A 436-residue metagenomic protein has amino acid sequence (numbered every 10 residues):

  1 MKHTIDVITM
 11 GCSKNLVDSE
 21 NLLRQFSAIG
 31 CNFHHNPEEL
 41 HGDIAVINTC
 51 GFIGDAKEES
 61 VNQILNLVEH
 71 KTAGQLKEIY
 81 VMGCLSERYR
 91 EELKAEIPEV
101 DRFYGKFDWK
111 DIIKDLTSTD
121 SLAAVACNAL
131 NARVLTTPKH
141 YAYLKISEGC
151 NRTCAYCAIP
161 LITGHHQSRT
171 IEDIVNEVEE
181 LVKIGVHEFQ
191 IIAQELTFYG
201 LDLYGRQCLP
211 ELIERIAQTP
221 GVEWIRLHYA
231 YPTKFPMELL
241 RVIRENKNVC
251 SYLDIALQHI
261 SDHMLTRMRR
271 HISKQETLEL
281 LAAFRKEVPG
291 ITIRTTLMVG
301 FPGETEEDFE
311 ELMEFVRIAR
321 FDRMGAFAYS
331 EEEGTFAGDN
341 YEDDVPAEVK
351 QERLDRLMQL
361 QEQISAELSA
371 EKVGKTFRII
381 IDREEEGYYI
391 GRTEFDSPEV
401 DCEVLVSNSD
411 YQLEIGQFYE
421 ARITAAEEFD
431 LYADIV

Functional and structural regions predicted by a protein language model:
M1-Y199, E238, L253, Q275-K286 (+5 more regions): Proteins enriched for Cys/Gly/acidic motifs involved in redox and nucleic-acid/cofactor modification
I8, I192-Q194, H228-A230, A256-Q258 (+6 more regions): Generic beta-strand/beta-sheet core signal
E78-G83, R88, P98, K183-E307 (+1 more regions): Conserved SAM/AdoMet-binding glycine-rich loop
D101, H187, E223, D322 (+1 more regions): Short acidic/polar active-site loop segments enriched in Thr and Asp
V134-L135, R241-E245, L257, S369-E371 (+2 more regions): Replace "in large, NTP-powered and nucleic-acid-processing enzymes" with "in large, NTP-powered factors and other
T136-H140, C150-R152, V249, H259 (+6 more regions): Short flexible coil/turn linkers enriched for glycine and charged/polar residues that connect secondary-structure
C154, I174, I191, L227 (+7 more regions): Conserved, mostly hydrophobic/aromatic
N340-V436: Terminal RNA-binding accessory module
